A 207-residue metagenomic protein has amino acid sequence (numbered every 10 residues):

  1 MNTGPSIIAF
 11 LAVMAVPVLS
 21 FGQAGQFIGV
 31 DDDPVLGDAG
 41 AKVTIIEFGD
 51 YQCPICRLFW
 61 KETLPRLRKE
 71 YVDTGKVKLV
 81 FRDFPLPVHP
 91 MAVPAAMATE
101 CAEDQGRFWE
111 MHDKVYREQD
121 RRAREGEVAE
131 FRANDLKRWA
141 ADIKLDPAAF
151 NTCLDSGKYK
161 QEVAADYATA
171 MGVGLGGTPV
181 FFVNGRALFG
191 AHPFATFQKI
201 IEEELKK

Functional and structural regions predicted by a protein language model:
M1, P5-M14, V18, A96-H112: Solvent-exposed, charged interface segments at domain starts and junctions
N2-P87, Y159-G174, I200-K207: Extracytoplasmic thiol/disulfide redox context detector
P85-T178, F182-K207: Cysteine-centric redox/oxidoreductase cores and disulfide-bonded domains
